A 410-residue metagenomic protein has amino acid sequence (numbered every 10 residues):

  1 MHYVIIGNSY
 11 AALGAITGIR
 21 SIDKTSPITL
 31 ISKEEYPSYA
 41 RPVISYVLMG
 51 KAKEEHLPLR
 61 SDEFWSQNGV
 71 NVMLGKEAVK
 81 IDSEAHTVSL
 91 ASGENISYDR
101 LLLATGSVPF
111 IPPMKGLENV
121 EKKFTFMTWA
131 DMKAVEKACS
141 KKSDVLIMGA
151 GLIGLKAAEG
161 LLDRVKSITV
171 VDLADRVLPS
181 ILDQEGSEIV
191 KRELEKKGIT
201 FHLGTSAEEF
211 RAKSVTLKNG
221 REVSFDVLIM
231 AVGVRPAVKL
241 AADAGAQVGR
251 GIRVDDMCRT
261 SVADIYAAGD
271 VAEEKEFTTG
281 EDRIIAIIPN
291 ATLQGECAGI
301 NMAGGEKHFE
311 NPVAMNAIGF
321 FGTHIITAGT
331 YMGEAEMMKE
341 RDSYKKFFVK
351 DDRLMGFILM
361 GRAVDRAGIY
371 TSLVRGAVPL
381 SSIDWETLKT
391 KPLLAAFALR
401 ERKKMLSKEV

Functional and structural regions predicted by a protein language model:
M1, S21, V271-G368: Mid-to-C-terminal Rossmann-like scaffold of FAD/NAD(P)H-dependent oxidoreductases
M1-N71, A158-I181, G368: Beta1-alpha1 glycine-rich phosphate/pyrophosphate-binding loop at the start of Rossmann-like nucleotide-binding domains
I6, I96-G106, M148, F225-G233 (+2 more regions): Short hydrophobic core segments
P58, I153-E208, N290-A291, F309-A317: Rossmann-like dinucleotide-binding cores of NAD(P)H-dependent redox enzymes
S66-D82, E195-A207: A conserved beta-strand/loop element that lines the FAD pocket in flavoprotein oxidoreductases
D82-I96, R211-E222: Conserved beta-strand-loop-beta-strand element in the redox core of flavoprotein oxidoreductases
T105-R164: Glycine-rich dinucleotide-binding loop and its adjacent helix/turn
N119-S140, S214-T216, R221-C297, D384: FAD-site-proximal beta/loop scaffold in flavoenzymes
